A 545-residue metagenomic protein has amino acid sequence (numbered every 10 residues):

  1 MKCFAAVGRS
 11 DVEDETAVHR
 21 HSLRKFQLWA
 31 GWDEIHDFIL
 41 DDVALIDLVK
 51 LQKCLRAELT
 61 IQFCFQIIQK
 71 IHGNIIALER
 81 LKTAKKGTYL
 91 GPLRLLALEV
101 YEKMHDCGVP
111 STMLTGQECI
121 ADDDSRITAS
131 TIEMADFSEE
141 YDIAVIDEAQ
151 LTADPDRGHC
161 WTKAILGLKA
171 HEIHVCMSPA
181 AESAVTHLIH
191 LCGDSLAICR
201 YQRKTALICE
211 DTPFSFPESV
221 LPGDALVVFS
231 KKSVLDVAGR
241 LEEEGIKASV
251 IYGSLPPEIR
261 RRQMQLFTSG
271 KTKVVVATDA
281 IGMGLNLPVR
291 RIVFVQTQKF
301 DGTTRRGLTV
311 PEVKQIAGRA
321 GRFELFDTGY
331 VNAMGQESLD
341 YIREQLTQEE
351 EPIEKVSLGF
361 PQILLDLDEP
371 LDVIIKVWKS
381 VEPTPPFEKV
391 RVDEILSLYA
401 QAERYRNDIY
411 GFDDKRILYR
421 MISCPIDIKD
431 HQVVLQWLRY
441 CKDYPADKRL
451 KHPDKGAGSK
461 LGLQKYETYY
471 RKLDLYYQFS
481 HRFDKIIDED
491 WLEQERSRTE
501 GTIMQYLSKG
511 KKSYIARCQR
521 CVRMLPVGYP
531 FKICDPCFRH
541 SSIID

Functional and structural regions predicted by a protein language model:
M1-I71, F360-D545: Non-catalytic terminal extensions of ATP-dependent helicases
I76, L81, C160, Q202-R240: Conserved interdomain hinge at the start of the Helicase C-terminal
K86-A97, H174-C176, E182, S219-E244 (+2 more regions): Conserved strand-helix element at the start of the C-terminal RecA-like helicase core
M104-E140: Inter-Walker segment of RecA-like/P-loop motor cores
M113, C119-D122, D236, K247-V250 (+1 more regions): Conserved helicase ATPase core of P-loop NTP-dependent helicases/translocases
D123-S138, F267-N286: Conserved two-lobed SF2 helicase motor
Q150-Q202: Post-DEXD/H (motif II) to motif III coupling segment of the RecA-like Helicase ATP-binding lobe
S178-A181, L287, R291-T347: Conserved segment of the helicase C-terminal RecA-like domain
